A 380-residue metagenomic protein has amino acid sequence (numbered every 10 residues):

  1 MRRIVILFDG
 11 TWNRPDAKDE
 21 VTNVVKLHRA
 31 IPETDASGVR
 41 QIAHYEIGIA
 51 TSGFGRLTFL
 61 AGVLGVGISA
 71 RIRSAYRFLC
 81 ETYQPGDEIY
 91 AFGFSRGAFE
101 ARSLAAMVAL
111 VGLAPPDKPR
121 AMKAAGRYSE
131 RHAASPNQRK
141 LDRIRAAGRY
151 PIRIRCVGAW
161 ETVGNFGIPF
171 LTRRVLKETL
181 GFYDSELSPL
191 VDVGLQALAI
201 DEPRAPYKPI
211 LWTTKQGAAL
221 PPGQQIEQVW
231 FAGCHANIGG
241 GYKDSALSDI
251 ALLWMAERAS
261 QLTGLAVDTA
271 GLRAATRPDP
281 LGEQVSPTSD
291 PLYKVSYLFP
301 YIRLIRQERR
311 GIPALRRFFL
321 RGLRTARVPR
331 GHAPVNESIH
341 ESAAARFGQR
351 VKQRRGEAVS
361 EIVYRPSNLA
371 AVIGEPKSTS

Functional and structural regions predicted by a protein language model:
M1-S380: Active-site- or binding-pocket-proximal scaffold segments within functional domains
